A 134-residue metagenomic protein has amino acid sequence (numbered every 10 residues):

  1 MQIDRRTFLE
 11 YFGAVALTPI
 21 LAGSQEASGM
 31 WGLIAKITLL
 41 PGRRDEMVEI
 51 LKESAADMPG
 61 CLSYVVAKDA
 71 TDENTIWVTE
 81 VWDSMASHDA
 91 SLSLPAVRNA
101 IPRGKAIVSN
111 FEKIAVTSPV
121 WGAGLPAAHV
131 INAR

Functional and structural regions predicted by a protein language model:
M1-V15: N-terminal secretory signal peptides and thylakoid transit peptides that target proteins across membranes
P19-K36, L40-G42, E46: C-terminal segment of N-terminal export signals and the immediately downstream linker at the start of the mature
L51, S91-L92, I101: Short, flexible helix/strand-to-coil boundary loops that buttress conserved ligand/catalytic motifs in alpha/beta
K52-W77: Short, glycine- and small/hydrophobic-rich beta-strand elements in well-ordered beta-sheets
W82: Residues forming the ATP-binding cleft of Hanks-type serine/threonine protein kinase domains
M85-S93: Short amphipathic alpha-helices within nucleic acid-binding modules
I101-V116: Conserved short beta-strand edge segments in small beta-sheet-based binding/regulatory domains
V120-R134: Acidic/histidine-enriched, glycine/proline-rich intrinsically disordered or flexible terminal extensions
